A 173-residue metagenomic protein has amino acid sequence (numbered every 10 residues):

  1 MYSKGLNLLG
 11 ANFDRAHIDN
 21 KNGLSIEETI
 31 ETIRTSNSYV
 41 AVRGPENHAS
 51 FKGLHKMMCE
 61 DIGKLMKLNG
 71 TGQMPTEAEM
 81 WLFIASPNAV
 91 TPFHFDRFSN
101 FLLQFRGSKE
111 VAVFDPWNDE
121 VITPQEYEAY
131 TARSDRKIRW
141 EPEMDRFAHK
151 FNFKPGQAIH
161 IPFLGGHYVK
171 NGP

Functional and structural regions predicted by a protein language model:
M1-F151, P155, P173: N-terminal accessory scaffold of Fe(II)-dependent oxygenases
G165-P173: Ligand-binding loop in jelly-roll beta-barrel domains
